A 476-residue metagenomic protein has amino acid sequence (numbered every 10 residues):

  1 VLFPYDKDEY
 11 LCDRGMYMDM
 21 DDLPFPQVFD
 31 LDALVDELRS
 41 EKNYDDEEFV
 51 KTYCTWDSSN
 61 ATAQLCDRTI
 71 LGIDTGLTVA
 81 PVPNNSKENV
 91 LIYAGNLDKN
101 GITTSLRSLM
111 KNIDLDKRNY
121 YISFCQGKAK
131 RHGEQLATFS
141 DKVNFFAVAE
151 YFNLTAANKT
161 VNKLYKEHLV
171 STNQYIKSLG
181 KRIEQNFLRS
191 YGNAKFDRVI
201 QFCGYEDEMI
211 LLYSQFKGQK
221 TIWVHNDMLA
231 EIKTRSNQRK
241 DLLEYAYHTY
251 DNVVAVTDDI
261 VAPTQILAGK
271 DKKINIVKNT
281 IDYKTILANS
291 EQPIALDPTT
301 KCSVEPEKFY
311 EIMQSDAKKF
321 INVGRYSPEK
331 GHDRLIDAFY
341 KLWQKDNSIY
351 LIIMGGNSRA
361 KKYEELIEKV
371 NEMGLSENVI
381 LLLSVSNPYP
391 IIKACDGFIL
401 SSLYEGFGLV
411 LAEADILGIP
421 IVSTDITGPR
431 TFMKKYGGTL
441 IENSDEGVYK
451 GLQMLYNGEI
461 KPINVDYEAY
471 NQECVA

Functional and structural regions predicted by a protein language model:
V1-E9, L411, P420-S423: Short hydrophobic beta-strand element within catalytic cores of glycosyltransferases and related nucleotide-activated
L2-Y53, P429, M433-G437: Catalytic binding pocket for nucleotide-activated donors in carbohydrate/polymer assembly enzymes
Q27-F29, K435-E446, Q453-E459: Conserved acidic donor-binding segment of nucleotide-sugar-dependent glycosyltransferases
D46-D67, G101, I460-A476: A charged, aromatic-enriched C-terminal amphipathic alpha-helix characteristic of glycosyltransferases across folds
G101-S108, K318-K341, K361-E364: A conserved mid-protein helix/loop that constitutes part of the nucleotide-sugar donor-binding site
S123-R131, I281, V323, Y350-E364: Glycosyltransferase donor-sugar binding loop
N144-F145, E364-S384: Nucleotide-activated donor-binding/catalytic signature segment of Leloir-type glycosyltransferases, i.e., the conserved
L403: Aromatic "clamp/platform" in nucleotide-sugar-dependent glycosyltransferases that forms part of the donor/acceptor
